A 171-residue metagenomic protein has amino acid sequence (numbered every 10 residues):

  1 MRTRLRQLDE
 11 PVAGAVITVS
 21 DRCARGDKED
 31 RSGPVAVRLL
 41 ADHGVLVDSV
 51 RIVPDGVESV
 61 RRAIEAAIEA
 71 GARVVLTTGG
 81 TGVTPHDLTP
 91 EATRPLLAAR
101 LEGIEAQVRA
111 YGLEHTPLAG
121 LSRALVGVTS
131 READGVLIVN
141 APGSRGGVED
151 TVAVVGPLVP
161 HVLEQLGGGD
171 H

Functional and structural regions predicted by a protein language model:
M1-H171: Non-catalytic beta/alpha edge segments that cap or flank active sites
